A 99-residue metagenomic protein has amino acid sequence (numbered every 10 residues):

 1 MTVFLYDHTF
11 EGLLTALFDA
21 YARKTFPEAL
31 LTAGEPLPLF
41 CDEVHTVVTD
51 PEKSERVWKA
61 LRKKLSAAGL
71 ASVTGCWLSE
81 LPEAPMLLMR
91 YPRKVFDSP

Functional and structural regions predicted by a protein language model:
M1-E52: N-terminal ordered "arm"
F40, V44-P99: Charged, alpha-helical interface segments at or near domain boundaries
